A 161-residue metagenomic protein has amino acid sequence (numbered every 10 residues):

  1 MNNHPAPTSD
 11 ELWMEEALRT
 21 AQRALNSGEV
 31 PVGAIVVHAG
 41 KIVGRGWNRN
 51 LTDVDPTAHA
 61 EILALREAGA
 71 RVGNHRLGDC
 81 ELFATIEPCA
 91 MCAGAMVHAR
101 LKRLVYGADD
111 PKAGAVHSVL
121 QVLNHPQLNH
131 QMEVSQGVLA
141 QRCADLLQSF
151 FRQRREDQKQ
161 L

Functional and structural regions predicted by a protein language model:
M1-A24, P88-L161: Zinc-dependent deaminase
A17, A21-A24, A34, G44 (+2 more regions): Small-residue (primarily alanine) positions within well-ordered alpha-helices, especially packing/interaction faces
G28-V32, R76-G78: Short, basic and Ser/Thr-rich N-terminal targeting/leader segments
V32-G40: Short beta-strand scaffold segments in enzyme catalytic cores
H38-A39, R66, G78: A cytosolic small-molecule/anion-sensing beta-strand core signal
V43-N50: Short beta->alpha transition motifs characteristic of CBS
T52-L63: A short, polar/charged loop-to-alpha-helix boundary motif
N74-E87: Immediate flanking context of iron-sulfur cluster ligation sites
